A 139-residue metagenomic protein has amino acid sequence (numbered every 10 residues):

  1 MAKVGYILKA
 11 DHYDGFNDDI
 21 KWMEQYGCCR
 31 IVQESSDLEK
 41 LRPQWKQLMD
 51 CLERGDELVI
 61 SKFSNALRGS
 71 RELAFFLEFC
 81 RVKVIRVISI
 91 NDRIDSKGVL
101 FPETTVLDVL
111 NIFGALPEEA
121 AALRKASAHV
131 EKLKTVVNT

Functional and structural regions predicted by a protein language model:
V4, M23-S35: Short beta-strand elements in bilobed, periplasmic/extracellular small-molecule ligand-binding domains
L8-G15, S35-K46, S61-A74, R93-G98: Acidic, metal-coordinating catalytic cores used for nucleic-acid/nucleotide bond scission and strand-transfer chemistry
D14-E24: Short, solvent-exposed amphipathic alpha-helices that sit in or adjacent to ligand/effector-binding or catalytic
I20, A74-E78: Short amphipathic alpha-helical segments and helix-helix/interface helices
Q47-C51: Short amphipathic alpha-helix with an adjacent loop that forms part of the alpha/beta core around
C80-T139: Phosphate/pyrophosphate-binding and catalytic-coupling "lid/hinge/switch" segments at subdomain interfaces
